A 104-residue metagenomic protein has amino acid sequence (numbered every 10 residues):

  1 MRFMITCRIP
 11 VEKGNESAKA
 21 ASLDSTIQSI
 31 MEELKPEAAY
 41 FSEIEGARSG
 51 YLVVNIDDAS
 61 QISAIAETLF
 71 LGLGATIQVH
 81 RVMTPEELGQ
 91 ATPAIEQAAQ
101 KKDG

Functional and structural regions predicted by a protein language model:
M1-G104: Conserved, structured core segments of small domains
